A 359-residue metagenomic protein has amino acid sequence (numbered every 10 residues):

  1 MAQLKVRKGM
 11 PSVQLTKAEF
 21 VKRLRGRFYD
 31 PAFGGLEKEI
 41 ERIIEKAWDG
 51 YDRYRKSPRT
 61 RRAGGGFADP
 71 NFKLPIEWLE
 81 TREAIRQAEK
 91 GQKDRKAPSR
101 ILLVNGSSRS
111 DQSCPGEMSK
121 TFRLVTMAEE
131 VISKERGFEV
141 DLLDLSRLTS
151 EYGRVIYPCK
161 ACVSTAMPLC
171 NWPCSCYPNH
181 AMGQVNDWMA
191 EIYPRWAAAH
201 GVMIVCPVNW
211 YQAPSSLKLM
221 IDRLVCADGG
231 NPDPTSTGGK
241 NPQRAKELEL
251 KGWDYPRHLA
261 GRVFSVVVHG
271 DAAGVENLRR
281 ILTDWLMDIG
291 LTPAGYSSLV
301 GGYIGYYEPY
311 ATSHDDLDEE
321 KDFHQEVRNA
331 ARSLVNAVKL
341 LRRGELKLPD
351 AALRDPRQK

Functional and structural regions predicted by a protein language model:
A2-S99, F122, A273-E276, R280-K359: Glycine-rich phosphate/pyrophosphate-binding loop and the adjoining helix
K5-Y54, E77-I85, E89, S175-I289: Helix-loop-strand module that forms the ligand-binding subsite of alpha/beta enzymes
S99-M118: Short glycine-rich His-centered loop
V104-G106, L143, V267: Short hydrophobic segments within beta-strands
S108-R109, R147, D271: Short, glycine/serine-rich, charged loops/turns that create anion-binding and catalytic segments at active sites
S119-S133: Short catalytic helix/loop segments, enriched in acidic residues and glycine and frequently bearing histidine
R136-T149, S297: A short beta-strand-loop structural module common to alpha/beta enzyme folds
S146-C176: Charged, often glycine-rich, active-site loop that binds/positions anionic groups
